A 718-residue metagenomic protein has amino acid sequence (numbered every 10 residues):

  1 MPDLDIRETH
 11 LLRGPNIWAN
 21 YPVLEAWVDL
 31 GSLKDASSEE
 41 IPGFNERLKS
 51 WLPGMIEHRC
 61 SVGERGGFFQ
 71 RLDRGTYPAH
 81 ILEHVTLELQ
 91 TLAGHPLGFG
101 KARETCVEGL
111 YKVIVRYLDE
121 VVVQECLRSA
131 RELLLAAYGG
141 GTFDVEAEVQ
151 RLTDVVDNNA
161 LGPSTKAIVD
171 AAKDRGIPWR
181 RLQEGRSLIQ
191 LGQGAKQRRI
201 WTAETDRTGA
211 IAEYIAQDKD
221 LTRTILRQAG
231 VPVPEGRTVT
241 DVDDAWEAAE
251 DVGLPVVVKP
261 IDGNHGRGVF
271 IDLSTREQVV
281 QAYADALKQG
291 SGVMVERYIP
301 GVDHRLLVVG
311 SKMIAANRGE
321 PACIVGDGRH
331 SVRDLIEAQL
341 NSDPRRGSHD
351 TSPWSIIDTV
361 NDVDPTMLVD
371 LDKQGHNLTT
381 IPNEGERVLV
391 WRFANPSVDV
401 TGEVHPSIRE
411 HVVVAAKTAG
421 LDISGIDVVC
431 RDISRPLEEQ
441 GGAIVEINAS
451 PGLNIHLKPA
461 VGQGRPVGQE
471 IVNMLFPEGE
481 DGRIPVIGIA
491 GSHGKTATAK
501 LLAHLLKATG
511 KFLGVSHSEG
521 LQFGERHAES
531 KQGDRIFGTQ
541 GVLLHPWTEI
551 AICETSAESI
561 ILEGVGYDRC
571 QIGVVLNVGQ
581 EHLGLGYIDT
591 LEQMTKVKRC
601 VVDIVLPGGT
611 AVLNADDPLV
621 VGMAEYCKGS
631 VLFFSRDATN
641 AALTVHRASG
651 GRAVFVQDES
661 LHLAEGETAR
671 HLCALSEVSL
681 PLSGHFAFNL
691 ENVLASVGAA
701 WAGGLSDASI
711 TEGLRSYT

Functional and structural regions predicted by a protein language model:
M1-D174, K312-A315, E320-D334, T366 (+1 more regions): ATP-dependent carboxylate activation and anion-phosphoryl transfer catalytic cores that bind Mg-ATP to form
P42, R198-T359, P406-R409: Active-site nucleotide/adenylate-binding loops and adjacent lid/helix of ATP-dependent enzymes
V107-L110, I114-D251, N264: Conserved N-proximal alpha/beta basic substrate-recognition cap immediately N-terminal to, or forming the N-lobe
A172, D427, S516, E554 (+5 more regions): Residue-level signal for inorganic ion chemistry
L335-N395: Extended, charge-rich helix/loop segments that form flexible, surface "patches" used to engage negatively charged
E478-F523: Walker A (P-loop) phosphate-binding motif
F523, H527-H646, E677-L682: Flexible active-site lid/hinge loop adjacent to a nucleotide/diphosphate and Mg2+-phosphate binding pocket
I588-T595, R599, G609, K628-T718: Adenine nucleotide phosphate-binding catalytic loops in nucleotide-utilizing enzymes
